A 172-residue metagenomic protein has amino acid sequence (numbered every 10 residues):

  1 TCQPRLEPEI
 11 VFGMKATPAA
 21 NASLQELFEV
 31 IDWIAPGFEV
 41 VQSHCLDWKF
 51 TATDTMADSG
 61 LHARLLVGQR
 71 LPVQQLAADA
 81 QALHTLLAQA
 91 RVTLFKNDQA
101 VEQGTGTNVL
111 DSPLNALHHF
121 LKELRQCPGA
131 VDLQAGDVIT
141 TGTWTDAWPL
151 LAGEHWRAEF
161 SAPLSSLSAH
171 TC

Functional and structural regions predicted by a protein language model:
T1-P113, L117-L121, R125-C127, S166-C172: Catalytic-core "active-site belt" of small-molecule-metabolizing enzymes, emphasizing His/Asp/Glu-rich regions
S43-F50, P149-A158: Charged/polar, low-hydrophobicity segments characteristic of intrinsically disordered regions and flexible loops
G60-V67, D146-H155: Short, charged low-complexity intrinsically disordered segments located at boundaries of structured domains
K96-D98, T141, S161: Short strand-turn-strand beta-turns centered on an Asx-Gly dipeptide
N97, D132, H155-E159: Solvent-exposed, well-ordered amphipathic alpha-helical segments that flank/support binding or catalytic loops
A116-L151: A conserved acidic, glycine/proline-rich C-terminal tail/linker
A152-C172: Conserved glycine-rich phosphate/nucleotide-binding loop and adjacent Mg2+-coordinating catalytic segment
